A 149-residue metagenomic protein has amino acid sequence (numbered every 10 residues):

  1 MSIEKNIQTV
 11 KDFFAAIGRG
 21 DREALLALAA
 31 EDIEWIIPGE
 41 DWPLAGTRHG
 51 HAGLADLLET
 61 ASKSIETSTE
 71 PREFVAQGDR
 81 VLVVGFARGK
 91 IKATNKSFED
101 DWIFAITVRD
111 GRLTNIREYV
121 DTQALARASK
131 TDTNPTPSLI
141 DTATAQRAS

Functional and structural regions predicted by a protein language model:
M1-E31, R127-S149: Short, low-complexity N-terminal intrinsically disordered segments enriched in polar/charged residues
L28, D32, G78-R80, I106-L113: Short, solvent-exposed coil/turn segments at beta-strand boundaries
A29-A30, A87-G89, F104, V120: Short beta-strand segments enriched in hydrophobic/aromatic residues within well-folded beta-rich domains
A30-G78: A solvent-exposed, acidic/Ser-Thr-rich amphipathic alpha-helical stretch
T69-V75, R88-G89, D101-T107: Hydrophobic/aromatic beta-strand elements that line small-molecule binding cavities or substrate pockets in beta-rich
D79-A87: A short hydrophobic beta-strand element
I103-R127: Short beta-strand edge/turn micro-motifs at domain boundaries
